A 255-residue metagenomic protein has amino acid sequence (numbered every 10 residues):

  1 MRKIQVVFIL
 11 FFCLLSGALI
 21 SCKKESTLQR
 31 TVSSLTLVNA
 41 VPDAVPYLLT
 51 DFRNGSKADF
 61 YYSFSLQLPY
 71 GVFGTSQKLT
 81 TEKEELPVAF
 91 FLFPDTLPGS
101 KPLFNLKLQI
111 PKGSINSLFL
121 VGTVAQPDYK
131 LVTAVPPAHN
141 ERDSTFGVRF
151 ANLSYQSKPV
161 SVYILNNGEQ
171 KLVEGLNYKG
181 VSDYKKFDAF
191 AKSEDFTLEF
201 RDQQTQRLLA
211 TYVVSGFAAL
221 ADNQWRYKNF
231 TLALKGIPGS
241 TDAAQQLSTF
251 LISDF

Functional and structural regions predicted by a protein language model:
M1-F8: Bacterial N-terminal signal peptides that target proteins for export
G17-S21: C-terminal motif of bacterial Sec signal peptides marking the signal peptidase cleavage site
C22-F255: Intrinsically disordered, low-complexity polar regions and short flexible loop motifs
